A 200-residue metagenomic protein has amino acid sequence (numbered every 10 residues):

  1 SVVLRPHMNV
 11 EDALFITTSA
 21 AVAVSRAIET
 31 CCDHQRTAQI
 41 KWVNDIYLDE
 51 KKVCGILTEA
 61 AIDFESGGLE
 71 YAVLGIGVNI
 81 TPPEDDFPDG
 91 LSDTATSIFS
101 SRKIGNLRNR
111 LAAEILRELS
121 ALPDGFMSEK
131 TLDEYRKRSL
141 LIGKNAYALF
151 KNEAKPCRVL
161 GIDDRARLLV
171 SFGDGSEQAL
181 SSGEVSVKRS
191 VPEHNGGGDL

Functional and structural regions predicted by a protein language model:
S1-R5, F15-T18: Primarily the active-site beta-strand->alpha-helix module of PP2C/PPM metal-dependent phosphatases, and frequently
V10, L14-T37, L48-L200: Long, positively charged amphipathic alpha-helical accessory segments at protein N-termini or as interdomain linkers
